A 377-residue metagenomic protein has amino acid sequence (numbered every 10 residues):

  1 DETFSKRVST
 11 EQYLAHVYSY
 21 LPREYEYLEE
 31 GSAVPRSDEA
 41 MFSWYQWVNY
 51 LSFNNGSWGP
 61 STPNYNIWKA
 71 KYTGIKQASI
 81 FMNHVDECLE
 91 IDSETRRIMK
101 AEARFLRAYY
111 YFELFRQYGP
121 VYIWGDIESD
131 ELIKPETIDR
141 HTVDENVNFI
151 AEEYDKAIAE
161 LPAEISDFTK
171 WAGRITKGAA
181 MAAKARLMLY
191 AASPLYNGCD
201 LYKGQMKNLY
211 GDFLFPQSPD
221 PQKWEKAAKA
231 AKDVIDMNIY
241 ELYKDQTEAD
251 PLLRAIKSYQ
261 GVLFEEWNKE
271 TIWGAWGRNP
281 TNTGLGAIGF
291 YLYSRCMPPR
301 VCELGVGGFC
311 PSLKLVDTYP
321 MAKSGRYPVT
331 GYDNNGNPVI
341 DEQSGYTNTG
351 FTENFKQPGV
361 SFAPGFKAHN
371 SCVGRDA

Functional and structural regions predicted by a protein language model:
D1-N49, R174-G178, M188-A377: An aromatic- and glycine-enriched ligand-binding surface/loop that stacks and positions planar moieties
K6-R7, E11-Y27, Y45-Y118, K134-A172: Conserved, well-structured interaction surfaces
I98, F105, P120, I175-A182 (+1 more regions): Extracellular structured ligand-interaction cores
A103, R107-A108, K184, A227-A231: Short amphipathic alpha-helical coiled-coil/interface segments
Y110-V121, K184-Y202: Extended, well-ordered alpha-helical segments in internal regulatory regions
V121, S129-E131, L187, R278-P280: Solvent-exposed loop/turn segments at secondary-structure junctions within structured extracellular/periplasmic domains
W124-L132, G204-N208: Short, conserved phosphate-binding/catalytic loop or strand-edge motifs used in phosphoryl-/nucleotidyl-transfer
E131-E145, P219-K223, A228: Structural transition elements
